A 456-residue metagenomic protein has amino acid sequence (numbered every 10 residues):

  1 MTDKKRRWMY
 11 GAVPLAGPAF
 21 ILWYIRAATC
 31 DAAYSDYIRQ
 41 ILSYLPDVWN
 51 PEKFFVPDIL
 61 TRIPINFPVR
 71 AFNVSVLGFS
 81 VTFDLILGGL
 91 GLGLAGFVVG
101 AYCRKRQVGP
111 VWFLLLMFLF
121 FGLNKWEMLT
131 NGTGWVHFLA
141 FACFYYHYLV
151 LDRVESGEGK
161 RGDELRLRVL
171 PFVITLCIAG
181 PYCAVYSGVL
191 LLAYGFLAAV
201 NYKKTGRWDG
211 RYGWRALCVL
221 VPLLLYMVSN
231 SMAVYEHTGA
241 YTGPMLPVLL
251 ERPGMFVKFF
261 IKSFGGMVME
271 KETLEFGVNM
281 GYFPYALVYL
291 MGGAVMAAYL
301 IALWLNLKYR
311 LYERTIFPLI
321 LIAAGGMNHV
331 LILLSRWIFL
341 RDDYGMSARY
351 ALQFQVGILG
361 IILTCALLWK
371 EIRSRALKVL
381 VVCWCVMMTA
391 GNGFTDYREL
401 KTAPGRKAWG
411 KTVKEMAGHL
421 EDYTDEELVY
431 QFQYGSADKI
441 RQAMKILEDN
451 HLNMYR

Functional and structural regions predicted by a protein language model:
D3-R70, V74-W112, V154, D163 (+8 more regions): Intrinsically disordered, polar/acidic, low-complexity terminal segments
G17, F113-F120, L217-M227, R310-I338: Transmembrane alpha-helix segments characteristic of polytopic inner-membrane glycan-assembly/cell-envelope
D31, F83-L87, K125-V136, M346-Y350: Membrane-embedded glycan-lipid processing machinery
C103-L123, F141-A142: Transmembrane-helix signature of polytopic, membrane-embedded enzymes that assemble or transfer cell-envelope glycans
V136-A140, D342-L367: Hydrophobic/aromatic-rich transmembrane helices and adjacent perimembrane loops
V136-G159, R168, L191, L197 (+1 more regions): Specific aromatic-rich, kink-prone transmembrane helix
G162-Y194: Membrane-interface alpha helices of multi-pass inner-membrane proteins
